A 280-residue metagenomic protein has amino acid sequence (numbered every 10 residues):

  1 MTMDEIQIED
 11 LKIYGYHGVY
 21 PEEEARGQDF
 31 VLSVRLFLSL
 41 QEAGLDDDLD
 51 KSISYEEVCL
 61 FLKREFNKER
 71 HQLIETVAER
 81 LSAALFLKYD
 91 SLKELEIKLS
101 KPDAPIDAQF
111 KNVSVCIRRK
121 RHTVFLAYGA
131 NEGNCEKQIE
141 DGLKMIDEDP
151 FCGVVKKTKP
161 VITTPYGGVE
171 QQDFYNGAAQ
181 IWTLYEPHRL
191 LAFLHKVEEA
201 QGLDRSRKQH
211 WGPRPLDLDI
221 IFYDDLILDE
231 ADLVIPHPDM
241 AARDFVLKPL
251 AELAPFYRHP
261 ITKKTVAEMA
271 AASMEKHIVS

Functional and structural regions predicted by a protein language model:
M1-V124, A130: N-terminal, polar/charged subdomain of small-to-medium soluble alpha/beta proteins
L36-L38, A130, Q180-Y185, D224-D225: Short beta-strand-to-loop capping motifs
S39-L40, G44, R121-T123, T158 (+2 more regions): Flexible, gly/pro- and Lys/Arg-enriched active-site loops
L40-L45, K137, Y185-L191, D229-E230: Short, conserved charged micro-motifs
G44-E56, I146-P187: Short, surface-exposed acidic-centric catalytic microdomains
F86-E94, D147-V154, Q201: Short secondary-structure junctions
R121-C152, T158-T164: N-terminal beta1-alpha1 ligand-phosphate binding loop
E140-I146, L190-E198: Short amphipathic alpha-helices in soluble, non-transmembrane regions that often serve as interface/regulatory elements
